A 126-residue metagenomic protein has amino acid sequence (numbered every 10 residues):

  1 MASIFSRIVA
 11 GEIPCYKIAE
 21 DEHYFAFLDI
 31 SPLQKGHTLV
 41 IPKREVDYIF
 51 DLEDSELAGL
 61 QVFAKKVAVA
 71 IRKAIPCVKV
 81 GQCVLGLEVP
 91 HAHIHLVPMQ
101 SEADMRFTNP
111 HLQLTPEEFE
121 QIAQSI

Functional and structural regions predicted by a protein language model:
M1-I126: HIT superfamily nucleotide-processing domains
